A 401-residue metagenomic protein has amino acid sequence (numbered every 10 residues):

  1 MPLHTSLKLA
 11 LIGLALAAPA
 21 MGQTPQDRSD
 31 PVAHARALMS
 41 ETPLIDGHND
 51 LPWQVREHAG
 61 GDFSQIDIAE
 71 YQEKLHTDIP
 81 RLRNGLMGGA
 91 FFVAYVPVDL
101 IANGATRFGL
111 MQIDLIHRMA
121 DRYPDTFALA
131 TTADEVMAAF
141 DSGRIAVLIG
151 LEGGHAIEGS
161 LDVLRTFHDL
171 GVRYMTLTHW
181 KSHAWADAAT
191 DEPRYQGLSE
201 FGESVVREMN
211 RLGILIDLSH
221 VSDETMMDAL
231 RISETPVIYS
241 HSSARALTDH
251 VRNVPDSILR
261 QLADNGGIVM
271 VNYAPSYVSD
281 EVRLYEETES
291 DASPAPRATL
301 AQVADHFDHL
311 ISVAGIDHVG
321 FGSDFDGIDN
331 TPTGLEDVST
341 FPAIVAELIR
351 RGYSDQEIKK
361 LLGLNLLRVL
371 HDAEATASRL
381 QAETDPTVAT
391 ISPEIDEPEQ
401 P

Functional and structural regions predicted by a protein language model:
M1-K8: Positively charged n-region of N-terminal signal peptides that target proteins for export
T5, I214, T235, I258 (+1 more regions): Structural beta-strand/beta-sheet cores of well-ordered domains, especially the beta-sheet scaffolds that support
K8-A18: Bacterial N-terminal signal peptides
Q23-Q196, D249-F321, F325-P401: N-terminal hydrophobic targeting/anchoring segments and the immediately downstream early-domain regions of hydrolases
A156-E158, D169-R252: Divalent metal-binding pocket/active-site signature
